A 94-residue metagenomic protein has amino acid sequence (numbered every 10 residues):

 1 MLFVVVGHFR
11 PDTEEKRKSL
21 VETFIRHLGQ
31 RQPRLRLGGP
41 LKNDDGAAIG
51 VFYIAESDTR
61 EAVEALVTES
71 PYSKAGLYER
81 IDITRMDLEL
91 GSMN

Functional and structural regions predicted by a protein language model:
M1-N94: Conserved, structured core segments of small domains
